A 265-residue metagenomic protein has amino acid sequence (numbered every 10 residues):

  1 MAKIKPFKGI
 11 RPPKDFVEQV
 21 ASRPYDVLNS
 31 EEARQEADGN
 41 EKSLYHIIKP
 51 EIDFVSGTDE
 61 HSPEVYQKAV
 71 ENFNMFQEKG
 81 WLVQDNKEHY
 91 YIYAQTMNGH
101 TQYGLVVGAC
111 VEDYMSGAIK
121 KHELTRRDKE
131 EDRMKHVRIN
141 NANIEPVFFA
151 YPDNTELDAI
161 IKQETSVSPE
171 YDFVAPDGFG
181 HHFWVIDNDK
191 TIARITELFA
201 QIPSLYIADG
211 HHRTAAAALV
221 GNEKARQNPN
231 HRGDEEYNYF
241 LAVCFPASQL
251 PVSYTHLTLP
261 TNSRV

Functional and structural regions predicted by a protein language model:
M1-K162: N-terminal extension/subdomain marker
C110, Y151-D153, D209, A218 (+1 more regions): Short, structured patches in soluble enzyme cores that scaffold and shape functional sites
M115-S116, D158-I160, A215-A217, P251-Y254: Short helix/loop capping segments that flank catalytic or ligand/cofactor-binding pockets
Y171-D189: A short, charged helix-loop
W184-P229, E235-Y237: Active-site beta-strand/loop microenvironment that shapes enzyme catalytic pockets
A242-Y254: Short, conserved secondary-structure transition motifs
T255-T261: Conserved small/polar residues in nucleotide/adenosyl-binding loops
